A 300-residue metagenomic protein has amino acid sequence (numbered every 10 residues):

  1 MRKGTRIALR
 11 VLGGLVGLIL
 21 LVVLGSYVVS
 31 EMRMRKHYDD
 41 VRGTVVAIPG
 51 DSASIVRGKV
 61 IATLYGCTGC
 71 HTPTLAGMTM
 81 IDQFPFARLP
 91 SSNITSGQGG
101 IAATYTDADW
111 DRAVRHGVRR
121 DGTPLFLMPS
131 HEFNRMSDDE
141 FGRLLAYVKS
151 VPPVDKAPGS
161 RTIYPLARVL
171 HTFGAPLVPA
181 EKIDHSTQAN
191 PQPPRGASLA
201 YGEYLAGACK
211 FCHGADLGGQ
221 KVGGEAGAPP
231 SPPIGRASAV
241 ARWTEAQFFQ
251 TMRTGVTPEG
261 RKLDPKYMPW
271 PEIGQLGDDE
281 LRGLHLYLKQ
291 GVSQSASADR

Functional and structural regions predicted by a protein language model:
R2-Y38: N-terminal type II signal-anchor transmembrane helix that functions as the membrane-insertion/stop-transfer segment
G13, G17-Y27, M136, E140-L199 (+1 more regions): Extended surface/linker regions that mediate inter-domain or inter-protein docking in multi-component redox
Y27, E31, T106-H116, E132-P158 (+2 more regions): C-terminal capping alpha-helices of c-type cytochrome domains
H37-T63, T172-A206: Electrostatic cytochrome c docking/interface patches
T44, I48, T74-D107, P124-S137 (+3 more regions): Gly/Gly-Pro-rich "capping" loops immediately C-terminal to redox-active cysteine motifs in periplasmic/lumenal
I55, L127-P129, A146, K156 (+8 more regions): Interaction-mediating elements
T63-R88, H116-P124, V151-D155, E203-P229 (+2 more regions): Periplasmic/extracellular electron-transfer cofactor-ligation site, primarily the c-type cytochrome heme-c attachment
R112-D121, P176-Q192, T251-M252, V256-P258: Short, solvent-exposed interaction modules
